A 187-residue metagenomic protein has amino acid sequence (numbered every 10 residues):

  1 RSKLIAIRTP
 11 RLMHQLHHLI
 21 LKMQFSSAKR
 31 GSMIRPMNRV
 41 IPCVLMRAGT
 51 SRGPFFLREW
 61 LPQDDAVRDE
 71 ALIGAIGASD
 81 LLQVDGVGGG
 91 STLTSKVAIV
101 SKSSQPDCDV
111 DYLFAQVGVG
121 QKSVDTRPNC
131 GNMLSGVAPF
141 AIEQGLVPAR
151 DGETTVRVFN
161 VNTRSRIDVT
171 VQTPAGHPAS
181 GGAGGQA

Functional and structural regions predicted by a protein language model:
S2, S26-S27, S32: Serine residues within intrinsically disordered or low-complexity segments
S2-H14: Extreme N-terminal basic, low-complexity initiation segments that serve as generic localization/processing leaders
Q15-L21, S26: Short hydrophobic targeting helices and cationic amphipathic motifs that mediate membrane/organellar targeting
M33-A187: A glycine-rich beta-to-alpha transition motif near the start of alpha/beta enzyme domains, typified by
